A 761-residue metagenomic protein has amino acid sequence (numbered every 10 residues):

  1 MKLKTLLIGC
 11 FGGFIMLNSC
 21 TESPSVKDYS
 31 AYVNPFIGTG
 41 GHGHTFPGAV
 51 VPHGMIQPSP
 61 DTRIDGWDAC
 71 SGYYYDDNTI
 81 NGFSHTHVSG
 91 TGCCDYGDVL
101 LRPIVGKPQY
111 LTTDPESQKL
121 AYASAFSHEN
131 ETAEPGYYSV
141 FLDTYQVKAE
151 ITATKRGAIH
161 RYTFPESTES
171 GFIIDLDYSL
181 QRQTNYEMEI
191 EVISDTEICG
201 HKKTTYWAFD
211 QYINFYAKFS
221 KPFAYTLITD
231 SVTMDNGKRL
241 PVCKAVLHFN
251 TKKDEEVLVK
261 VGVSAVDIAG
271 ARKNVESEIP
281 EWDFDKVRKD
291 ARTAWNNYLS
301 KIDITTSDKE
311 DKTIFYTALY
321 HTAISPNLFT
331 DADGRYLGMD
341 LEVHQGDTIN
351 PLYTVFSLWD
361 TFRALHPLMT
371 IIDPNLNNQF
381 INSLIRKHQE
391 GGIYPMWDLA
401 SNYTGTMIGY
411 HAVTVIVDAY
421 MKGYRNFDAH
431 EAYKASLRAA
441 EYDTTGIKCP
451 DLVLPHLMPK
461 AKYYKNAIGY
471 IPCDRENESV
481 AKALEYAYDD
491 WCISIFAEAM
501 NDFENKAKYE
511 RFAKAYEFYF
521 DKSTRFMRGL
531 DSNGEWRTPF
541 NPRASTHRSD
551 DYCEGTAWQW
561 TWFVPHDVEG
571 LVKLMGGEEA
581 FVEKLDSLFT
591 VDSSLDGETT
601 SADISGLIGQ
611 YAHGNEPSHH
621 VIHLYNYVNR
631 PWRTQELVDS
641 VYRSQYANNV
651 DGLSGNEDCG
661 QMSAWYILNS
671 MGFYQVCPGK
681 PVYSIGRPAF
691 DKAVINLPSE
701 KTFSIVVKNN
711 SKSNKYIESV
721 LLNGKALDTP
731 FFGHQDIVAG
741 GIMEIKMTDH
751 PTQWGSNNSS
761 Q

Functional and structural regions predicted by a protein language model:
M1-L7: Bacterial N-terminal signal peptides that target proteins for export
I8-M16: Bacterial N-terminal signal peptides
M16-V26: Bacterial Sec-dependent signal peptides at the C-terminal "C-region" and cleavage site
P24-H366, T370-T414, Y420-L484, C492-F518 (+10 more regions): Accessory carbohydrate-recognition regions in carbohydrate-active enzymes
D489: ATP-dependent phospho-/nucleotidyl transfer catalytic cores
F703-N709: Beta-strand-rich recognition domains
